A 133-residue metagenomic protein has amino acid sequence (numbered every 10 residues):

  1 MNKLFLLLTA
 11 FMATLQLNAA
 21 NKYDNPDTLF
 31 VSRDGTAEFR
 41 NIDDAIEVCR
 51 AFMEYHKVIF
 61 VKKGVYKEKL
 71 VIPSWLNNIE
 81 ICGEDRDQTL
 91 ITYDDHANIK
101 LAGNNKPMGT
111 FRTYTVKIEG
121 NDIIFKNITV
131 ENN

Functional and structural regions predicted by a protein language model:
M1-D24: Bacterial Sec-dependent N-terminal signal peptides
N18-D44: Right-handed parallel beta-helix/beta-solenoid
K22-N25, A51-E54, S74, I118: Flexible, charged surface loops at secondary-structure boundaries
T28, M53-H56, T129: Glycine-rich, low-complexity intrinsically disordered segments
R33-G35, N77-N133: Right-handed parallel beta-helix/beta-spiral solenoid domain characteristic of secreted/periplasmic
D34-I46, M53-E80, D85-D94: N-terminal extracellular ligand-recognition/capping segment immediately after the signal peptide
C49-M53, N132-N133: Structural motif corresponding to the C-terminal cap of alpha-helices
